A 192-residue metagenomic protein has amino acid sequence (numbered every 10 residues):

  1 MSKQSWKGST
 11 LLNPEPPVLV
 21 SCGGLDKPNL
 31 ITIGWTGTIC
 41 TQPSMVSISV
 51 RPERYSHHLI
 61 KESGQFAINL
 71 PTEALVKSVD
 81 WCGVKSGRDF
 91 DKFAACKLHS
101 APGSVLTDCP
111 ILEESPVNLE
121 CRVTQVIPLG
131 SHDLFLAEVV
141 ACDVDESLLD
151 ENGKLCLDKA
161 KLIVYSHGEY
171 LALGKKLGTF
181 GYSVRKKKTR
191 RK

Functional and structural regions predicted by a protein language model:
M1-K192: Basic, polyanion-binding surface patches
